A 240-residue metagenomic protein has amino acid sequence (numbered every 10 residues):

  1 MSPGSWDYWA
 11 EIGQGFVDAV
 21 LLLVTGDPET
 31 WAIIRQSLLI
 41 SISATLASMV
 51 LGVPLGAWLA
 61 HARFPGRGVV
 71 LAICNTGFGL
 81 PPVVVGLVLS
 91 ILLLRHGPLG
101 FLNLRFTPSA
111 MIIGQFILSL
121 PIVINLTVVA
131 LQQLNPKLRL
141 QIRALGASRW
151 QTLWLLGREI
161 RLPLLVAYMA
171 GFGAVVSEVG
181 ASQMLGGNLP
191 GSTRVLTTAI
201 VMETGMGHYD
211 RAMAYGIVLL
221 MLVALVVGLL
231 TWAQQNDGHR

Functional and structural regions predicted by a protein language model:
M1-T45, H61-R67, L156, E203-D210: Periplasmic/extracellular loop-to-transmembrane helix junction in inner-membrane transport proteins
S2-L21, P28, V85-I117, L185-L189: Membrane-interfacial helix termini and adjacent extracytoplasmic/periplasmic loops of multi-pass transporters
T25-P28, M184-A224, W232-A233: Interhelical loop and adjacent transmembrane-helix boundary motif in polytopic membrane transport permeases
L39-A47, L51, L55, P81 (+4 more regions): Hydrophobic alpha-helical transmembrane segments of multipass integral membrane proteins, especially permease/channel
S43-C74, R149-W150, L156, L229-Q235: Transmembrane-helix boundary motif in ABC transporter permease subunits
L46, L126-T127, R149-A181, L230-T231 (+1 more regions): Transmembrane alpha-helices
A62-V70, L99, F106-T107, R149-W150 (+2 more regions): Membrane-helix interface segments
I122-R139, R143-G146, W150-L155, M213-R240: C-terminal transmembrane helix and the adjacent membrane-cytosol boundary/short C-terminal tail of inner/organellar
